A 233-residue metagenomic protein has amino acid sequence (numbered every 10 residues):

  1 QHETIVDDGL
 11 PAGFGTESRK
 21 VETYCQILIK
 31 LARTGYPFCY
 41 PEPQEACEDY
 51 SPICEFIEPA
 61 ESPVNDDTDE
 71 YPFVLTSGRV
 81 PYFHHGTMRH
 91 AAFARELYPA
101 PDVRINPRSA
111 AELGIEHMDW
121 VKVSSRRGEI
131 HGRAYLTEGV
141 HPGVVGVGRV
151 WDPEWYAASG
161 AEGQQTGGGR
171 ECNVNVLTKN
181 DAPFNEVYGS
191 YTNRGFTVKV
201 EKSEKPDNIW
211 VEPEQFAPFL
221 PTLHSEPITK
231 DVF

Functional and structural regions predicted by a protein language model:
Q1-A91: Long, low-complexity segments enriched in small/aliphatic residues
A91-R104, R108-F233: Long, contiguous, secondary-structure-rich segments that constitute the structural scaffold of globular domains
